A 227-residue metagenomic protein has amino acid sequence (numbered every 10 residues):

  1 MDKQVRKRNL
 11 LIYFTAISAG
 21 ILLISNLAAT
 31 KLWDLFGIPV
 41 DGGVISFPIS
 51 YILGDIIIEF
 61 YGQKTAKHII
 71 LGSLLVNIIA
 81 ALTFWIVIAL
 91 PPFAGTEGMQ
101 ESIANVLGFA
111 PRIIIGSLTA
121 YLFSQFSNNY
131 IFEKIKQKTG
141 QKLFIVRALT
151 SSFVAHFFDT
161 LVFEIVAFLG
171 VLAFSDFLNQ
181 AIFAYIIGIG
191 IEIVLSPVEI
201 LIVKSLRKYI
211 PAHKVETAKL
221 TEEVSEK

Functional and structural regions predicted by a protein language model:
M1-L74, I78-I79: Hydrophobic transmembrane alpha-helices
A29, W33, A80-I88, S124 (+4 more regions): Alpha-helical transmembrane segments and their lipid-water interface positions in multi-pass membrane proteins
V87-A110: Membrane-interface interhelical connector segments
K138-F157: Internal alpha-helical transmembrane segments of multi-pass membrane proteins
S152, T160-L169: A structural feature that tracks compact, well-ordered secondary-structure segments with a strong bias toward
I187-P211: Membrane-helix cytosolic exit motif
L206-K227: Short, highly charged, low-complexity non-transmembrane loops/tails of multi-pass membrane proteins
